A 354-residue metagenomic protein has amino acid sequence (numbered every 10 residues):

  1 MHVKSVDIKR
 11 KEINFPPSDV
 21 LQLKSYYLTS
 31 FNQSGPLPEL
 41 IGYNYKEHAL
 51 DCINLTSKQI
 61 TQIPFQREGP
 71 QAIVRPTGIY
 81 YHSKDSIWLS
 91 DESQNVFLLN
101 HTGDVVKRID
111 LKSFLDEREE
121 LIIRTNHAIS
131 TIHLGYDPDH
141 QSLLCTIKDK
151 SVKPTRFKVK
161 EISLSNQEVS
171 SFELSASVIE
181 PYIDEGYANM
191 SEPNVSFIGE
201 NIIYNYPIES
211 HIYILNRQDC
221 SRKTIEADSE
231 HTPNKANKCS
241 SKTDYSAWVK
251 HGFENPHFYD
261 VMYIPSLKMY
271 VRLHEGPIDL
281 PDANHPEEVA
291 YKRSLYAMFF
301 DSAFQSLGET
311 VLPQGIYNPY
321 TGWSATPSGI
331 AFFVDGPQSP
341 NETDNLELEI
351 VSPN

Functional and structural regions predicted by a protein language model:
P16-H48, I264, M269-E275: Beta-strand-rich domains and repeat architectures in extracellular enzymes and scaffolds, especially beta-propellers
S25-G35, G78-H82, N126-D139, A188-I198 (+2 more regions): Structural signature of eukaryotic scaffold interfaces centered on beta-propeller domains
Q59-W88, K112-I123, L312-P319: Blade-loop segments of beta-propeller domains
H101-P138, K150: Asp-box/WD-like beta-propeller blade repeats and closely related beta-sheet repeat scaffolds
C145-P154, R272-K292, D335-L346: Short, conserved, GDST-rich strand-edge loop motifs in beta-rich repeat architectures
R156-N166, E287-Q305, N345-N354: Beta-propeller blade signature
S229-K235, S240-T243, Q305-S324: Conserved blade-ending motifs and adjacent loop-strand segments that build the rim/top face of beta-propeller domains
F253-F300: Loop/turn-rich, solvent-exposed surfaces of beta-rich toroidal or solenoidal domains
